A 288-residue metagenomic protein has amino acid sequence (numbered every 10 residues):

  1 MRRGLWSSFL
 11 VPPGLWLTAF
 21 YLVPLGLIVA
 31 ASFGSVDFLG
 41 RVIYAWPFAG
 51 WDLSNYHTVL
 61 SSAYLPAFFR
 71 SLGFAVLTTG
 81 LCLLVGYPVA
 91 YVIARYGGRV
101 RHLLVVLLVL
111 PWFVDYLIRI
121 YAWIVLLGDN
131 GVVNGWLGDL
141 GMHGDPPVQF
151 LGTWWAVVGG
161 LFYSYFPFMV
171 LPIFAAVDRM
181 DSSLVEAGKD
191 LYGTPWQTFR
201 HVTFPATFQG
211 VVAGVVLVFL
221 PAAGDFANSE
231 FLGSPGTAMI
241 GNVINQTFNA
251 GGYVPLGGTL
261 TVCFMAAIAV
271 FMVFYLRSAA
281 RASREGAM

Functional and structural regions predicted by a protein language model:
M1-A31, H102, V106, F274: N-terminal signal-anchor/first transmembrane alpha helix
M1-R2, V76-V109, V125, S183-V185 (+1 more regions): Transmembrane-helix boundary motif in ABC transporter permease subunits
R2-W6, V36, D52-A63, A223-R277: Interhelical loop and adjacent transmembrane-helix boundary motif in polytopic membrane transport permeases
R3, F69, G73, R99-H102 (+2 more regions): Amphipathic cytosolic juxtamembrane alpha-helices at the membrane-cytosol interface of multi-pass membrane transporters
S8, F174-V185, K189, G258-M288: C-terminal transmembrane helix and the adjacent membrane-cytosol boundary/short C-terminal tail of inner/organellar
P12-T18, V23, V106, L110 (+3 more regions): Transmembrane alpha-helices
L22-S62, L126, N130, G233-P235 (+1 more regions): Short membrane-interfacial helix/loop motifs at transmembrane-helix boundaries
W46-F48, L53, I120-F162, W196 (+1 more regions): Membrane-interfacial helix termini and adjacent extracytoplasmic/periplasmic loops of multi-pass transporters
